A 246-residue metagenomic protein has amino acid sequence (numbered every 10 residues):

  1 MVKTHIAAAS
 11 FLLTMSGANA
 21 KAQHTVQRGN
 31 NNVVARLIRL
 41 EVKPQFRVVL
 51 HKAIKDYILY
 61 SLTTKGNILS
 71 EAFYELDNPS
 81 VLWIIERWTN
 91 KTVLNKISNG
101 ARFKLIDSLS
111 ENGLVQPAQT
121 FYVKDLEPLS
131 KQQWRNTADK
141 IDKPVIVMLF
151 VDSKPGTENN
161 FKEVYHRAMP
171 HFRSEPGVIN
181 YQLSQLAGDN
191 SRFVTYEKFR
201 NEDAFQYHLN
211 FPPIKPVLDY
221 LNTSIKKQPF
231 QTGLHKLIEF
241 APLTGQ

Functional and structural regions predicted by a protein language model:
M1-V26: Bacterial Sec-dependent N-terminal signal peptides
Q23-D56: N-terminal entry module detector
Q23-N32, E71-S80, L105-V145, N180-S191 (+1 more regions): Glycine-rich beta-strand-turn "strand-cap" elements at beta-sheet edges
V34-E41, L69-S98, V145-D152, Q182-F211: Short, well-ordered beta-strand segments in beta-rich or mixed alpha/beta enzyme and ligand-binding folds
F46-N67, R102-L105, P155-N180, P213-V217: Short amphipathic alpha-helical segments
L50-A53, S70, I84, L94 (+3 more regions): Intrinsically disordered, low-complexity linker/propeptide segments enriched in Ser/Thr/Gly/Pro and acidic residues
A138-E163, Y196: Amphipathic, soluble alpha/beta structural segments
